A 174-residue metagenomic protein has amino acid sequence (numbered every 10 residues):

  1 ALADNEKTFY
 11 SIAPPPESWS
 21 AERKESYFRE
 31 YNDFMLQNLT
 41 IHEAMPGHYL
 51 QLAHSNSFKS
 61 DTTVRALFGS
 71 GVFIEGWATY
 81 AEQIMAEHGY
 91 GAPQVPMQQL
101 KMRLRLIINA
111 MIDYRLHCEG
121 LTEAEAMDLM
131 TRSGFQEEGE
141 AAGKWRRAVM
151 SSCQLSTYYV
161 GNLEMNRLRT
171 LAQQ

Functional and structural regions predicted by a protein language model:
A1-Q174: Long, His/Glu/Asp-enriched segments that create or flank divalent metal/ion-associated functional microenvironments
